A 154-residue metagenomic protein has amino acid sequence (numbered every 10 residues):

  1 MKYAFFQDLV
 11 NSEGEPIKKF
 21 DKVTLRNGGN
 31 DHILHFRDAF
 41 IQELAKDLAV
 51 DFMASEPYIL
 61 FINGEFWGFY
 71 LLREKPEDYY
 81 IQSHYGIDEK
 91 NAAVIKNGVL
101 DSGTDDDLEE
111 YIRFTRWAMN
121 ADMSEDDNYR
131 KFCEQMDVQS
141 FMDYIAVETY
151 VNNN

Functional and structural regions predicted by a protein language model:
K2-N30, L72-N154: ATP-dependent phospho-/nucleotidyl transfer catalytic cores
G29-V50: A conserved alpha-helical element in kinase catalytic cores
D38-Q42, A54-P57, D143-Y144: Conserved glycosyltransferase catalytic-site signature
D47-F61: Short, well-structured beta-strand/strand-turn elements
W67-G68: Short, isolated positions in well-ordered beta-strands
